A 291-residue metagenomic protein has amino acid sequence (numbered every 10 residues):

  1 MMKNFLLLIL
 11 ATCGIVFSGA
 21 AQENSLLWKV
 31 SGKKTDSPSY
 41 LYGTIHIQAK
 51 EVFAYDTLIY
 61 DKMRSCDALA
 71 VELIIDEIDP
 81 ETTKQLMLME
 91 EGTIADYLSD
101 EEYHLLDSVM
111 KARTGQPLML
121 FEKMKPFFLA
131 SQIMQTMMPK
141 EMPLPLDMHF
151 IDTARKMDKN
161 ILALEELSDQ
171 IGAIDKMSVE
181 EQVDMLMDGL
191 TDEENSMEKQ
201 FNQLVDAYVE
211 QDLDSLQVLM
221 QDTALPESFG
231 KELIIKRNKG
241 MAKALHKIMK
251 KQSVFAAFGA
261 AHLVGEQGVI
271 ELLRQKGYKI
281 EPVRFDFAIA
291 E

Functional and structural regions predicted by a protein language model:
M1-W28: Bacterial Sec-dependent N-terminal signal peptides
G19-N24, S108, A290-E291: Sec-dependent signal peptide cleavage junction
A21, Y55-D56, K84-L86, V269-L273: Short, glycine/charged-enriched secondary-structure capping and boundary segments
Q22, E51, K236-G240: Short secondary-structure boundary/capping elements
L27-Y40, I45-P226: Structured, acidic catalytic/metal-binding patches in enzyme active sites
S228-E291: A cross-kingdom marker for long, charged
